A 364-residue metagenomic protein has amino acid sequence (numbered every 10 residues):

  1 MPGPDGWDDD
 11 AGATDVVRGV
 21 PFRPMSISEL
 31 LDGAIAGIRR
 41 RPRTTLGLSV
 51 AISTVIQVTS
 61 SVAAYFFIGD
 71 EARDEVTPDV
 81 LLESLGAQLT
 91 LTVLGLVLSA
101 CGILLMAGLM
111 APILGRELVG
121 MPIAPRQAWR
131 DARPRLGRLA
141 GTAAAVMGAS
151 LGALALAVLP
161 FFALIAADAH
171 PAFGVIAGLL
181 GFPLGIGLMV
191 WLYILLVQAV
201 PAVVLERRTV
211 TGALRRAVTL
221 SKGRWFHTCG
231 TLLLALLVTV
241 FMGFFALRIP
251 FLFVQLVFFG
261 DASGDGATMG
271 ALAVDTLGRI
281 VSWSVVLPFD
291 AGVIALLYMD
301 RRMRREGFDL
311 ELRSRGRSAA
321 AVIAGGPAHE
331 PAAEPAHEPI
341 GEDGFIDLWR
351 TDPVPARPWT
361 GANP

Functional and structural regions predicted by a protein language model:
P2-G19, L85-A124, A169-A213, F245 (+1 more regions): Selective recognition of hydrophobic, aromatic-rich stretches within alpha-helical transmembrane segments of polytopic
P2-W7, L192-L205, L232-P364: Juxtamembrane transition segments at transmembrane-helix termini in multipass membrane proteins
P4-I68, L188-D275: Nonpolar helix-loop interface/hinge motif
G33, G37, G47, P134-V146 (+4 more regions): Membrane-embedded alpha-helical bundles of multi-pass transporters/translocases, especially carrier/permease families
L48-I68, Q88-L104, A140-A167, I176-Y193 (+2 more regions): Hydrophobic alpha-helical transmembrane segments in multi-pass membrane proteins
Y65-D74, I113-M121, G152, L156-P171 (+3 more regions): Membrane-interface elements of multi-pass transporters and channels
D70-L85: Perimembrane loop-to-helix junctions flanking transmembrane segments
Q127, L139-A143, R215, T228-T231: Membrane-interface alpha-helices at helix entry/exit sites of multi-pass transporters
